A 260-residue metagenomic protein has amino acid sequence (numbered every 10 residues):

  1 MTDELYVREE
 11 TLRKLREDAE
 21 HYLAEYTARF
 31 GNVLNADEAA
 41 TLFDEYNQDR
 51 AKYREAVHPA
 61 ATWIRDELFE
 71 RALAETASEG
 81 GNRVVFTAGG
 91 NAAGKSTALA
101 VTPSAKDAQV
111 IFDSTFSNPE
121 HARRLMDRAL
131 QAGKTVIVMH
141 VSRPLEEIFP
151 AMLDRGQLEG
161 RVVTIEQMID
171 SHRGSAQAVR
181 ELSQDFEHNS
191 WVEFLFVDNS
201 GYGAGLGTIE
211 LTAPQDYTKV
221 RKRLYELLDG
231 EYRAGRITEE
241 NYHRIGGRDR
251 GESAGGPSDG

Functional and structural regions predicted by a protein language model:
M1-G260: Glycine-rich phosphate-binding loop of ATP-dependent small-molecule kinases
